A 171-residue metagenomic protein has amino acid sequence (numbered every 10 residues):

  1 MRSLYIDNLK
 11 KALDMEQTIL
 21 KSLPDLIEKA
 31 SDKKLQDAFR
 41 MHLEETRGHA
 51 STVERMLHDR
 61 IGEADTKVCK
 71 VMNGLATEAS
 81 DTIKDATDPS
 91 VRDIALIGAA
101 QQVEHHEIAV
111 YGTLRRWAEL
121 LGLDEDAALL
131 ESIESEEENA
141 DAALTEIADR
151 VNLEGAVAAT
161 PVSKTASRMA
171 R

Functional and structural regions predicted by a protein language model:
M1-R171: Amphipathic alpha-helical hairpins
